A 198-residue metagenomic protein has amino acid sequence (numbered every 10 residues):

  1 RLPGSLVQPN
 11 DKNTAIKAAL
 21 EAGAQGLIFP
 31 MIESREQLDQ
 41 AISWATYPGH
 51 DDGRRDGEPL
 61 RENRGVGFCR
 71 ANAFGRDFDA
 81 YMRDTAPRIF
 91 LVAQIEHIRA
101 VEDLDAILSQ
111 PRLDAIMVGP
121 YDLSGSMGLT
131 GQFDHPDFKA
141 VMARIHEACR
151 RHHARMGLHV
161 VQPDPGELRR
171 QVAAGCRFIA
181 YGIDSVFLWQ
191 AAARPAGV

Functional and structural regions predicted by a protein language model:
R1-V198: Expand to "…catalyze enediolate/carbanion chemistry for C-C bond making/breaking, isomerization, decarboxylation
